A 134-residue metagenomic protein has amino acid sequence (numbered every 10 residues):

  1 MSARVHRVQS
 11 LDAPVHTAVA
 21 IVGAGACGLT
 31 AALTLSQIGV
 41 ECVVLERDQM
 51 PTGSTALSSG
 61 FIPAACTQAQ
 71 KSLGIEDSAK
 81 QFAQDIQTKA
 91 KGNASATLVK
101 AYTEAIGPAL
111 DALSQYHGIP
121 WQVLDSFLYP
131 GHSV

Functional and structural regions predicted by a protein language model:
S2-L11, R47-V134: Conserved N-terminal/central alpha/beta ligand/cofactor-binding core
S10-C27, V43: Beta1/beta-strand and adjacent pyrophosphate-binding region of the FAD-binding site in flavoprotein oxidoreductases
C27-G28, A105: Generic hydrophobic secondary-structure packing signal
L35: Aromatic pocket-lining residues of Rossmann-like dinucleotide-binding sites
